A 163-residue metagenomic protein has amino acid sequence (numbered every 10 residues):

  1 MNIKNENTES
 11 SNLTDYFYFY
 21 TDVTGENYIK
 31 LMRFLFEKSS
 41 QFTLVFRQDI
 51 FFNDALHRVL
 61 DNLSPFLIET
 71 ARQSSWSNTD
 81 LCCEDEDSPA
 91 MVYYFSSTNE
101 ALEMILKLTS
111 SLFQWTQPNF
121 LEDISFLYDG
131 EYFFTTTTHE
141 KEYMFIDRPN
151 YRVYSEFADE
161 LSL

Functional and structural regions predicted by a protein language model:
M1-L163: Structured alpha/beta or helical-core interaction and ligand-binding surfaces enriched in interleaved
